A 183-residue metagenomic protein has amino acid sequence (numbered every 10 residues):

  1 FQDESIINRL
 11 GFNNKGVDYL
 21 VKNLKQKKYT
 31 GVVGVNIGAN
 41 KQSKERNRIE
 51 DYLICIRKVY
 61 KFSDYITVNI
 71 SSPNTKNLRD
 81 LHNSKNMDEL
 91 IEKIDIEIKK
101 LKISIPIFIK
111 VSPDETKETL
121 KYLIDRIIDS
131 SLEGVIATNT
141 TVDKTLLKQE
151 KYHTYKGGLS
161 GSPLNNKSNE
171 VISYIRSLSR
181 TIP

Functional and structural regions predicted by a protein language model:
F1-G31: A gly/proline- and charged-residue-enriched helix-loop-helix capping module
R9-Y19, K44-R57: Glycine-rich anion/phosphate-binding loops
L20, V35, V68-N69, K110 (+2 more regions): Conserved, mostly hydrophobic/aromatic
T30-N36, K100-S112, L178-P183: Short beta-strand/loop segments at the ligand-binding rim of alpha/beta enzyme cores
G38-Q42, S71-P73, K110-D114, T138-V142: Active-site beta-loop-alpha junctions enriched in small/polar residues
N40-L53, D80, N86, F108-I128: Active-site glycine- and acidic-residue-rich loops that bind and position anionic ligands or nucleotide-like cofactors
R48-K100, S112: Metal-dependent enolase-superfamily TIM-barrel catalytic cores that perform enediolate-based chemistry
P73-N86, R126-I182: Glycine/Thr-rich beta-alpha phosphate-binding loop at enzyme active sites
